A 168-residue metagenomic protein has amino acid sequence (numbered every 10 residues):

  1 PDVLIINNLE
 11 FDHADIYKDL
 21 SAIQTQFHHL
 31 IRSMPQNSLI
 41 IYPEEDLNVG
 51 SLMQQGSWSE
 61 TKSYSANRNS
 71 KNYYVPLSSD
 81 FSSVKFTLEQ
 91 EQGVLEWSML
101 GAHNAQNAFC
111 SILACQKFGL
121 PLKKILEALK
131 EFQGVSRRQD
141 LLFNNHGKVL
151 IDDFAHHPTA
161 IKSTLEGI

Functional and structural regions predicted by a protein language model:
P1-L150: Acidic, Mg2+-coordinating active-site environments of NTP-dependent enzymes
F154-I168: AMP-binding/adenylate-forming catalytic core of the ANL superfamily
